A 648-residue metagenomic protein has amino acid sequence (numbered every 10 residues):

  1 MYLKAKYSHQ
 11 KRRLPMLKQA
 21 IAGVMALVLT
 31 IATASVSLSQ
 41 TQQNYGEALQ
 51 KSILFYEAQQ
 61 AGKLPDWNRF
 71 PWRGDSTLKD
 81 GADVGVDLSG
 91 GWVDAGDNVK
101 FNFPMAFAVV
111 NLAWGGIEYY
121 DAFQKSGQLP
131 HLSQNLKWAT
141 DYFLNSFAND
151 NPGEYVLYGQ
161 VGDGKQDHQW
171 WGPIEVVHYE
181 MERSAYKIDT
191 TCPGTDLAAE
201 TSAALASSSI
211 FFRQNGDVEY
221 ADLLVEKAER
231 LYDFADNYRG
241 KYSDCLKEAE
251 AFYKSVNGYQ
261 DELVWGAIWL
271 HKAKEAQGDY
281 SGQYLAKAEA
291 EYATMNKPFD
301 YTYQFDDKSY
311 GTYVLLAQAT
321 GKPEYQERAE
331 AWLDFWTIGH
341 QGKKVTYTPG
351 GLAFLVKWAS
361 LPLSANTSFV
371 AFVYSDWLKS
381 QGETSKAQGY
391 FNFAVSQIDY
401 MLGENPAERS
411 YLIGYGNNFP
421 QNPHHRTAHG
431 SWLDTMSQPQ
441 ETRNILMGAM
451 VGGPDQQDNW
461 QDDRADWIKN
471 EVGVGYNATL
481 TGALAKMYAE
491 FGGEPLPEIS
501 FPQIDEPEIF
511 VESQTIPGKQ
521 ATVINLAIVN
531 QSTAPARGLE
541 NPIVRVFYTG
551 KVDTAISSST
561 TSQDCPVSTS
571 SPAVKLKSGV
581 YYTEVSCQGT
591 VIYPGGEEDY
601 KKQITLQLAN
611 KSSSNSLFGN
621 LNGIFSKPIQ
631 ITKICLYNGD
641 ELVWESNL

Functional and structural regions predicted by a protein language model:
Q10-V24: Bacterial N-terminal signal peptides that target proteins for export
M25, L29-T33: Hydrophobic core
T41-L54, A58-N111, G115, G159-E200 (+5 more regions): Aromatic (Trp/Tyr) and acidic
A198, S202-L205, S209-F212, A221-K274 (+1 more regions): Aromatic-lined, polymer-binding surfaces characteristic of secreted/periplasmic polysaccharide-degrading enzymes
G492-A521: Low-complexity, acidic Ser/Thr/Pro/Gly-rich terminal tails and inter-domain linkers that flank the onset of structured
G518-T549: Short beta-strand elements of extracellular/lumenal beta-sandwich folds
G550-G589: A surface/secretory-pathway sequence property marking extracellular, secreted, or lumenal proteins enriched
Y593-L648: Terminal connector regions
